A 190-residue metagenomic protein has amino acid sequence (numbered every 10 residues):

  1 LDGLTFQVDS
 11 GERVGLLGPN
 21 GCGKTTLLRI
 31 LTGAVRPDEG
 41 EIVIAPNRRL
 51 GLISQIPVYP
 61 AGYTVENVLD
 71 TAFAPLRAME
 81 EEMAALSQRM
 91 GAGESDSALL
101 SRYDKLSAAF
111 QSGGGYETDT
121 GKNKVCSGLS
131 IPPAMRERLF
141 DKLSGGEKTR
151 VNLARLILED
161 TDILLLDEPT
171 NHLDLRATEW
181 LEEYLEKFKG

Functional and structural regions predicted by a protein language model:
L1-G190: ABC ATP-binding cassette signature C-motif
